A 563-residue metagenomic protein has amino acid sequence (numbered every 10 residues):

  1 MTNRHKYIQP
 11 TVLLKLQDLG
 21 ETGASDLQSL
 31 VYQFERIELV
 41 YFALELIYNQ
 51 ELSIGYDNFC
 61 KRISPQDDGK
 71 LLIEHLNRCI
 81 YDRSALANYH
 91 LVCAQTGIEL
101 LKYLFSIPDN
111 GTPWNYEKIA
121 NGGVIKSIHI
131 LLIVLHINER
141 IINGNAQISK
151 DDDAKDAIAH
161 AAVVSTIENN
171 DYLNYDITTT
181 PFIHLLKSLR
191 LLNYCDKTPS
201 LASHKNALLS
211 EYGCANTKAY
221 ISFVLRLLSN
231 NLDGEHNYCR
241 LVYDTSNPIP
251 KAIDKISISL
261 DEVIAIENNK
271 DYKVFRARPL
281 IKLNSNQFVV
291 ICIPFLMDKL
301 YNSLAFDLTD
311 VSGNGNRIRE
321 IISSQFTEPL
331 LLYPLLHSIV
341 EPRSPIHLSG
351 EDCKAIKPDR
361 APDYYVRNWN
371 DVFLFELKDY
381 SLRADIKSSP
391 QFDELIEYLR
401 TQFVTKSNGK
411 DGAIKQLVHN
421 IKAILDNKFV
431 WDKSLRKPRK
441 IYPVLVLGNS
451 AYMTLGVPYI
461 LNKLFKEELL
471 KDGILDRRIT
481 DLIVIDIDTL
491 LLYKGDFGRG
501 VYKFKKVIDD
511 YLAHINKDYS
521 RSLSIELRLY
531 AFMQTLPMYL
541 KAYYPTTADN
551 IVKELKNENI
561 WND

Functional and structural regions predicted by a protein language model:
M1-L225: Long amphipathic alpha-helical coiled-coil/heptad-repeat bundle
T2-Y7, V12-L16, L27-A87, I421-E526: Domain-level recognition of nuclease-like catalytic cores that cleave nucleotide substrates
Q95-E99, I130, V134, F326-T327 (+3 more regions): P-loop NTPase catalytic cores that bind/hydrolyze ATP
H136-I339, R343, K463-D563: Interfaces and regulatory segments of ATP-dependent nucleotide/adenylate/phosphodiester-chemistry enzymes
R317, E376-L377, D385-S388, T454-P458: Short conserved micro-motifs at the rims of enzyme active sites and ligand-binding pockets
H337-R367: A short acidic/basic microdomain associated with nuclease active sites
V366-A384: Active-site beta-strand-loop-beta-strand hairpin of nuclease catalytic cores that positions key catalytic residues
D379-R439: Catalytic cores of nucleic-acid endonucleases
